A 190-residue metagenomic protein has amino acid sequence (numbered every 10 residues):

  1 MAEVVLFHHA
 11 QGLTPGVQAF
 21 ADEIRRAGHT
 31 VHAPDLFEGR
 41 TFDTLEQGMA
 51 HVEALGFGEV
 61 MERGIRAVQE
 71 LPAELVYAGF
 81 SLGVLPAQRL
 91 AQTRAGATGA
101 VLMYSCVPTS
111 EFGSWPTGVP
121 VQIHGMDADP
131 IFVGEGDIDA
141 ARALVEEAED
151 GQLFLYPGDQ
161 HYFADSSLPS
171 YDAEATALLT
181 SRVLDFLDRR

Functional and structural regions predicted by a protein language model:
M1-P72, F163-A164: Serine-hydrolase catalytic machinery in alpha/beta-hydrolase-like enzymes
L71-F80: Alpha/beta-hydrolase fold nucleophile elbow
G79-A87: Gly/Ala-rich beta-loop-alpha elbow adjacent to hydrolase catalytic centers
G96-C106: A conserved short beta-strand
P116-V121, E149-D150: Short, proline-enriched alpha-helix->beta-strand connector loops that line the catalytic pocket of alpha/beta-hydrolase
I123-G125, Y156: Short beta-strand/loop motif that positions the catalytic acidic residue of the alpha/beta-hydrolase fold
P130-D139: Conserved alpha/beta-hydrolase "acid-adjacent" motif
A148-R190: C-terminal catalytic histidine-bearing segment of alpha/beta-hydrolase fold enzymes
